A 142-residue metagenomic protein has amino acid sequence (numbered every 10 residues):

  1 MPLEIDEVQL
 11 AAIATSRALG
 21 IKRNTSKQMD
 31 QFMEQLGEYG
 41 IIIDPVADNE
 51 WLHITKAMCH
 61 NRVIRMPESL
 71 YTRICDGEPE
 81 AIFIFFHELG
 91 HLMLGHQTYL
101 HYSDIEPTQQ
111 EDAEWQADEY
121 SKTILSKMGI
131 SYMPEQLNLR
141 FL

Functional and structural regions predicted by a protein language model:
M1-L142: Active-site hotspot residues in diverse enzymes, especially metal/ion-binding acidic/histidine motifs
